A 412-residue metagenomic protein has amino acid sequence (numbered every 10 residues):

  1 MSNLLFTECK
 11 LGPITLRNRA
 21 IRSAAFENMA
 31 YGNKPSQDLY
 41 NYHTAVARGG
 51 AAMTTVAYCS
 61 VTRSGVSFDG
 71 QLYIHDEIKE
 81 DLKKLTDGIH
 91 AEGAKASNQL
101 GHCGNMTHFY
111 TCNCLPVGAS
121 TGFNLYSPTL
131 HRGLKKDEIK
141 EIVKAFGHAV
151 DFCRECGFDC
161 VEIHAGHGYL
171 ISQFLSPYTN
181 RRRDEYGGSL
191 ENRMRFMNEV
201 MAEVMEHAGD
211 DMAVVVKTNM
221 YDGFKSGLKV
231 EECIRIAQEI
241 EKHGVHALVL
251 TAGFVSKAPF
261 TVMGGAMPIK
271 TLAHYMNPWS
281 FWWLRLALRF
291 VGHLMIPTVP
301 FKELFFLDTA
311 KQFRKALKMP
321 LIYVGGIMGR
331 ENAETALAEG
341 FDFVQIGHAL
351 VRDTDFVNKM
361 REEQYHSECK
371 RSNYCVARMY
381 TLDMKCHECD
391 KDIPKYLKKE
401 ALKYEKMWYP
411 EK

Functional and structural regions predicted by a protein language model:
M1-K412: Flavin-dependent oxidoreductase catalytic cores
